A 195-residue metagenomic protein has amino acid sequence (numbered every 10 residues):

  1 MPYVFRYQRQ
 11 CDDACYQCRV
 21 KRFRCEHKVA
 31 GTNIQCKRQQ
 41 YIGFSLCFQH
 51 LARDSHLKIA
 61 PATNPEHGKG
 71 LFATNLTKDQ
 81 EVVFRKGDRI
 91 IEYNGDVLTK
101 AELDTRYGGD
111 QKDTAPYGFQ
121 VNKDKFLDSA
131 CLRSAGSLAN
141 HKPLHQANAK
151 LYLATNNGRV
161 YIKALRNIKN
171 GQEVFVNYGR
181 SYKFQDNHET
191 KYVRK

Functional and structural regions predicted by a protein language model:
M1-R53: Cys/His-rich Zn2+-coordinating "finger/knuckle" modules used by eukaryotic regulatory proteins
Y3-F5, D12-D13, I34, K142-K195: C-terminal SET catalytic tail plus cysteine-rich post-SET Zn-binding segment of SAM-dependent SET-domain
V4, Q39, L76, V83 (+1 more regions): Residue-level "contact hotspot" at macromolecular interaction interfaces
R9, A30, Y41, H67 (+5 more regions): Intrinsic disorder
Q39-Y41, I90, D96-V97, L103-T105 (+3 more regions): Short coil/turn segments at secondary-structure boundaries
L51, A73-K78, A164-K169: Secondary-structure transition/turn motif
D54-A147, V193-K195: Catalytic cores of histone-lysine modification enzymes
